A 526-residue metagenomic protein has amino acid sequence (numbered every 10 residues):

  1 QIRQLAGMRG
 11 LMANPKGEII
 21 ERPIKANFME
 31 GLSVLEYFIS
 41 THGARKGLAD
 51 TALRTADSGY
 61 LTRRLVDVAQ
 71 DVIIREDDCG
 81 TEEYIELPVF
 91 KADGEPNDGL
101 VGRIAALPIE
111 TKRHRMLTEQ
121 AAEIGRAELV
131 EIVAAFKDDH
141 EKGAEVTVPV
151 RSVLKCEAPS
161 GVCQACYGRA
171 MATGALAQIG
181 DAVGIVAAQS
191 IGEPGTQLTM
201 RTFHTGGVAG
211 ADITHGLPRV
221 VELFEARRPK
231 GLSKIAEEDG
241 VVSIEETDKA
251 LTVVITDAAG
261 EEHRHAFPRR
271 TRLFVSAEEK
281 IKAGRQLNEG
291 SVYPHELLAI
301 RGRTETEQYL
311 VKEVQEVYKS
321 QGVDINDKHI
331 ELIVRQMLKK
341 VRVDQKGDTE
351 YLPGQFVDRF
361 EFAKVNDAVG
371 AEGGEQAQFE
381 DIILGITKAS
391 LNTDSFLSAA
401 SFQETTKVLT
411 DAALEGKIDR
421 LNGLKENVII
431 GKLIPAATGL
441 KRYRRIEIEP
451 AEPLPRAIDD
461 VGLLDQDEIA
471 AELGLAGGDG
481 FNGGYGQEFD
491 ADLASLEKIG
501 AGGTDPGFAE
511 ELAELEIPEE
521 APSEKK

Functional and structural regions predicted by a protein language model:
Q1-R3, G423: Serine-centered coil/turn micro-motif
R3-A6, G17: Conserved P-loop NTPase motor core
M8-A13, I20: Alpha-helical cores of eukaryotic small-GTPase signaling modules
I19, K25-K526: Intrinsically disordered, low-complexity regulatory segments
